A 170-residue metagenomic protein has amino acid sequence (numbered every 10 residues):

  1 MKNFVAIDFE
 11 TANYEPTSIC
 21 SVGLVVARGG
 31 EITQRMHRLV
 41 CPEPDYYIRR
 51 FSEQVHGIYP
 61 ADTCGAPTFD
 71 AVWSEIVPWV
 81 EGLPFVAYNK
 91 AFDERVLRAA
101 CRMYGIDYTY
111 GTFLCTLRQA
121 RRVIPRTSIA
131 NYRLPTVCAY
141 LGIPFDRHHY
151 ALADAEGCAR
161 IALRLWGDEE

Functional and structural regions predicted by a protein language model:
M1-Y104, Y108-Y110, N131-H149: Conserved non-catalytic scaffold segment of RNase H-like nuclease domains
V72, A120, G157-C158: Short Asp/Glu-rich motifs
R95-V96, G157-R160: Amphipathic alpha-helical interaction segments
L114-N131: Short alpha-helix plus adjacent loop in nuclease-associated cores
A139-Y140, A159-E170: Acidic two-metal-ion nuclease catalytic site recognized across multiple nuclease folds, prominently DnaQ/RNase D-T
D154: Short, conserved phosphate/pyrophosphate- and ester-handling motifs at nucleotide-, phospho-/glycolipid
